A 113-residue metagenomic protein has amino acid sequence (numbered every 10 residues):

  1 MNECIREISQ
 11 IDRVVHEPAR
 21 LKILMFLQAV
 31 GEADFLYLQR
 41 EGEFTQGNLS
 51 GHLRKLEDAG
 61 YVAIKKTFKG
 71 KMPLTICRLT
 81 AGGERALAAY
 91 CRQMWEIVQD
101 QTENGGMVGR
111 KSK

Functional and structural regions predicted by a protein language model:
N2-I8, M25-F26, E84-K113: Amphipathic alpha-helical dimerization/coiled-coil segments that flank or bridge DNA-binding/regulatory modules
R6-N48, T67-R78: N-terminal helix-turn-helix DNA-binding core of bacterial DNA-binding proteins
H52: Residues within the DNA-recognition helix of helix-turn-helix
K55: Alpha-helical DNA-recognition elements
G60: Glycine-centered, phosphate/nucleic-acid-interacting loop/turn motifs that mediate DNA/RNA or nucleotide
I64: Short beta-strand "wing" residues that participate in macromolecule-binding interfaces
L79-G83: Accessory beta->alpha helical hairpin/"wing" motif in late/C-terminal subdomains of nucleic-acid enzymes
